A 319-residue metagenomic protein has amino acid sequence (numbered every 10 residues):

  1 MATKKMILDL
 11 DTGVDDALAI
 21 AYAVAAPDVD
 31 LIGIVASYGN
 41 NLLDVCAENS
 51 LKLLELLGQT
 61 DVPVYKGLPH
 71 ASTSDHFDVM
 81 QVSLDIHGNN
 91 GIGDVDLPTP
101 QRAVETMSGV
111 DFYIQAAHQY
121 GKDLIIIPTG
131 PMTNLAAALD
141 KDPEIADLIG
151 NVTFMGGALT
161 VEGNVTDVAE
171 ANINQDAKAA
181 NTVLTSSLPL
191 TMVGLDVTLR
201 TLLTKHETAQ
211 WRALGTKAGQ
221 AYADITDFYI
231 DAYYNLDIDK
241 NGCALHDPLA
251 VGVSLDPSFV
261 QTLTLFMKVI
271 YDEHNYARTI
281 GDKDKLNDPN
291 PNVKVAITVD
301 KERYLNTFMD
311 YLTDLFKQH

Functional and structural regions predicted by a protein language model:
A2-L10, K66-T73, I92-D94, N134-L139 (+2 more regions): Short, mixed-charge, low-aromatic patches
A2-L10, V14-K52, P98-T198, K205: Active-site histidine-anchored catalytic micro-motif
A2-T3, D30, N174, K178 (+1 more regions): Conformational coupling and interaction surfaces
L18-I20, C46, H76-F77, I280-D282 (+1 more regions): Short, glycine/acidic-enriched capping/hinge loops at junctions between secondary-structure elements
A47-L51, L56-Q119, P291, V295-V299 (+2 more regions): Metal-dependent C-N hydrolase catalytic cores
E55-T60, P69, H118-K122, D140-E144 (+5 more regions): Generic secondary-structure signature for well-ordered alpha-helical cores
V64, V183, V251: A residue-level signal for conserved active-site and pocket-lining positions in enzyme catalytic cores
D78-D85, T166-E170, T208: Short, surface-exposed amphipathic charged segments that create phosphate/polyanion-binding patches used for binding
